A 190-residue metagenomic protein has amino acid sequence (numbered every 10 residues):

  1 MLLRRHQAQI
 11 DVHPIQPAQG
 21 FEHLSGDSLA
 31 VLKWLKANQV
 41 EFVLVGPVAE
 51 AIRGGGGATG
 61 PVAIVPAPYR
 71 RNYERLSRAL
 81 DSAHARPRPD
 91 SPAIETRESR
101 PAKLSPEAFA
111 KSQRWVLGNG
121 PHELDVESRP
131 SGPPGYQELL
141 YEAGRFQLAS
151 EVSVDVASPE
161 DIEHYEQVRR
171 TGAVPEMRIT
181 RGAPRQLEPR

Functional and structural regions predicted by a protein language model:
M1-R190: Compositionally biased terminal segments of proteins
